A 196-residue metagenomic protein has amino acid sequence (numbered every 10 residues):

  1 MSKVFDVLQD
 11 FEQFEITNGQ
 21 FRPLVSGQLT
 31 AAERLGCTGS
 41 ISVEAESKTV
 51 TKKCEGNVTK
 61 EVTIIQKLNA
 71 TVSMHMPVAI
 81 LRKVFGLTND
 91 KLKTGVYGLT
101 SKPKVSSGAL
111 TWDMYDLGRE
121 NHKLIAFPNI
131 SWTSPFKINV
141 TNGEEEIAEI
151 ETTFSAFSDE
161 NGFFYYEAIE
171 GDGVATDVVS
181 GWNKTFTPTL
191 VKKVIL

Functional and structural regions predicted by a protein language model:
M1-R82, S131-E146: Solvent-exposed edge beta-strands and adjacent loop segments that serve as assembly or binding interfaces
Q9, G19, G27, G39 (+4 more regions): Hydrophobic transmembrane signal anchors and adjacent membrane-proximal interface regions, especially in viral
E15-N18, E120-H122, S155-A156, E160: Short secondary-structure transition/capping segments
T17, V25, R34-C37, C54 (+4 more regions): Intrinsically disordered, low-complexity segments enriched in small/polar residues
F21-L29, D113-E120, E167-T176: Acidic Ser/Thr/Pro-rich low-complexity disordered segments that often serve as glycosylated linkers/stalks around
K60-I125: Structured, beta-strand-rich domain cores that present glycine/charged loop surfaces used to bind extended ligands
P128-L196: Mixed-charge, glycine-accented linear interaction segment located at domain edges/termini
